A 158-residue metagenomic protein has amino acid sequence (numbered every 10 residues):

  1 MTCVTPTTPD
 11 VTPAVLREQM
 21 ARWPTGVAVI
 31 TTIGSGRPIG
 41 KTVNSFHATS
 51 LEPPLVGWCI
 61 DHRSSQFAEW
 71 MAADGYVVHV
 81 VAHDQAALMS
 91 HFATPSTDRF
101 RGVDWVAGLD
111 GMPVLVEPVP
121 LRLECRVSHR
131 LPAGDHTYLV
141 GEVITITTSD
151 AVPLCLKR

Functional and structural regions predicted by a protein language model:
M1-R158: Basic, polyanion-binding surface patches
